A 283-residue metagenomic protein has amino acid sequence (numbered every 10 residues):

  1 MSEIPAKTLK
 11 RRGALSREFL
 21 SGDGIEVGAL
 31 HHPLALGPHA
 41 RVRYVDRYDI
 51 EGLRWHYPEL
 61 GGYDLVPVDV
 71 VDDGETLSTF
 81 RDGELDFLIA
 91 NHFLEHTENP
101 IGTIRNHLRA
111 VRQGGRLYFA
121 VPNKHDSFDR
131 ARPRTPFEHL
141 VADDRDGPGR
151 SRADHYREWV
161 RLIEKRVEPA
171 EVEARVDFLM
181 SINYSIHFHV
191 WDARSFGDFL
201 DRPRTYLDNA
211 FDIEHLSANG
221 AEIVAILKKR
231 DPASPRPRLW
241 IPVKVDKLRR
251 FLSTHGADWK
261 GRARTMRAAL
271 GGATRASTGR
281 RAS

Functional and structural regions predicted by a protein language model:
M1-R11, I241-S283: Membrane-proximal basic amphipathic "stem/tether" segments
S2-D23, L30-P33: Conserved alpha-helix/loop element of class I SAM-dependent methyltransferases that forms part of the SAM/SAH-binding
G22-L77: Class I SAM-dependent methyltransferase SAM/SAH-binding core
V71, G102-L108, Q113-S253, A257-G261: S-adenosyl-L-methionine-dependent methyltransferase catalytic module, highlighting the catalytic core
L88-I89: Hydrophobic beta-strand segment of the Class I
F93-L94, V121: Hydrophobic adenine-recognition pocket in adenosine-nucleotide-binding enzymes
